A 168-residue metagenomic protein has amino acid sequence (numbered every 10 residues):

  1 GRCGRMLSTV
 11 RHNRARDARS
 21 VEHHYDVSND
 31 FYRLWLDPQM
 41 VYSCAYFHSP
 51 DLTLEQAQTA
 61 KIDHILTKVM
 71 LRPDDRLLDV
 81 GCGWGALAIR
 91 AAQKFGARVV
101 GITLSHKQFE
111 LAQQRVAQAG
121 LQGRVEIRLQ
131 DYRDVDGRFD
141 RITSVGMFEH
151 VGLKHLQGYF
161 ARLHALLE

Functional and structural regions predicted by a protein language model:
G1-W35: N-terminal auxiliary segments of SAM/dcSAM-dependent transferases
P73-G81: Conserved class I S-adenosyl-L-methionine
W84-F95: Conserved SAM-binding loop of SAM-dependent methyltransferases across substrates and taxa, primarily the Class I
A112-Q113: Conserved SAM-binding loop
A119-Y132: Conserved SAM-binding strand-loop segment of SAM-dependent methyltransferases
R133-I142: A short acidic, Gly/Pro-enriched loop at the edge of an enzyme's catalytic core that lines a small-molecule cofactor
T143-F148: A conserved beta-strand element that flanks and buttresses the S-adenosyl-L-methionine
Q157-E168: A short glycine-rich, Lys/Arg-flanked "PGG" loop and its adjoining helix->strand segment in the class I
